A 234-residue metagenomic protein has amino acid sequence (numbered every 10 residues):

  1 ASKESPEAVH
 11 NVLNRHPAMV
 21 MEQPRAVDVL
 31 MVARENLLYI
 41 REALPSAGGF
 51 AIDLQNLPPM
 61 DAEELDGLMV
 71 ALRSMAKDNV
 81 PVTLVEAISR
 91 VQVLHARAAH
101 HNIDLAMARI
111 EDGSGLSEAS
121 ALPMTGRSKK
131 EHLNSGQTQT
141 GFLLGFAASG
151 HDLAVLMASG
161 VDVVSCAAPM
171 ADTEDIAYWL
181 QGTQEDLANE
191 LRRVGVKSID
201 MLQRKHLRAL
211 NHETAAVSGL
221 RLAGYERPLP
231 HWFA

Functional and structural regions predicted by a protein language model:
A1-F50, D186, E190, K197 (+1 more regions): N-terminal capping/small domains of soluble enzymes
M31-V32, A47-G182: Glycine-rich phosphate/ribose-binding loops and adjacent secondary-structure elements that form binding surfaces
P59, V91, D112, E131-N134 (+8 more regions): An almost-null, non-specific background feature that weakly reflects generic protein context rather than any particular
L156-V164, L191-G195, I199-L202: Conserved phosphate/anionic-ligand binding catalytic regions in large, soluble enzymes, centered on
A177-Y178, N189, R193: Conserved N-terminal/central alpha/beta ligand/cofactor-binding core
